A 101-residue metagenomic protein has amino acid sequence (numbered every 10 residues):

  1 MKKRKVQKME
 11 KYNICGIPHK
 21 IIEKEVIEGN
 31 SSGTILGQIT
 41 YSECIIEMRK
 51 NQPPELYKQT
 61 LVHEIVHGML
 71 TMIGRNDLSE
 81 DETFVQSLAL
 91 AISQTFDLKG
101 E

Functional and structural regions predicted by a protein language model:
K2-L56, T71-M72, N76-Q86, L90 (+1 more regions): Active-site scaffold of zinc-dependent metalloenzymes
Q59-T71: Active-site recognition of the HExxH zinc-binding catalytic motif
D97-E101: Short helix/loop segments within enzyme catalytic domains that coordinate or immediately flank catalytic cofactors
